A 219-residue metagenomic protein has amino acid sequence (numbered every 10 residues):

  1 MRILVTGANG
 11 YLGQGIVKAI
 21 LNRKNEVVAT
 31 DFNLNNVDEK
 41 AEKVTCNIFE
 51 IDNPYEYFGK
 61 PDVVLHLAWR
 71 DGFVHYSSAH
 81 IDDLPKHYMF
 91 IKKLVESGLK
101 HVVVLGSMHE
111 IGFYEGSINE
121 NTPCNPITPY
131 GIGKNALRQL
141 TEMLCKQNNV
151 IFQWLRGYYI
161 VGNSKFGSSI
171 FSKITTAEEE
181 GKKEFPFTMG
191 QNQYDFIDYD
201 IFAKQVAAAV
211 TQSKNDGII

Functional and structural regions predicted by a protein language model:
I3-R23: N-terminal Rossmann NAD(P)H-binding glycine-rich loop of SDR-like oxidoreductase domains
T6, T30, V64-L67, V102-M108 (+1 more regions): SDR active-site strand-loop-helix element
N25-N36: Conserved glycine-rich Rossmann-like NAD(P)H-binding loop of the short-chain dehydrogenase/reductase
T45-P85: NAD(P)H-binding glycine-rich loop region in Rossmannoid oxidoreductase-like domains and their noncatalytic homologs
F73-H80, F113-S117, F166: Conserved catalytic-core motifs of eukaryotic protein kinase domains, centered on the activation segment
M89-P129: Conserved Rossmann-fold NAD(P)-dependent oxidoreductase catalytic core, especially the SDR/UDP-sugar
P129, G133-A136: Active-site helix of classical SDR
Q139-Q193, Y199-A203, A207-A208: NAD(P)-dependent short-chain dehydrogenase/reductase
